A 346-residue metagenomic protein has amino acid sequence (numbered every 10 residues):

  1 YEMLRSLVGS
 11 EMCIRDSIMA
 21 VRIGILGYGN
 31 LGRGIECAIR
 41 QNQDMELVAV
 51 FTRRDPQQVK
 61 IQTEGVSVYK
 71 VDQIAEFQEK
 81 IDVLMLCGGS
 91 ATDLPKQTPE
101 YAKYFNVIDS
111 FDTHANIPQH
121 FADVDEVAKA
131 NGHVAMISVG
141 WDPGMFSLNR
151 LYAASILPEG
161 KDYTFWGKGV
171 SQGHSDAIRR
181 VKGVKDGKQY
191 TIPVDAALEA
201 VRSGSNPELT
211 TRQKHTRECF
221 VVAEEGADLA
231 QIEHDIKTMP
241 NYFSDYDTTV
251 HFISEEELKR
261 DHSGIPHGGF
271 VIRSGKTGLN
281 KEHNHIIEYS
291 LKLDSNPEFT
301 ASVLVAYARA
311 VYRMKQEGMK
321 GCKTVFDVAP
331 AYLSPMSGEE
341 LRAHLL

Functional and structural regions predicted by a protein language model:
Y1-D16: Single conserved hydrophobic/aromatic residue that forms the stacking wall/gate of nucleotide- or nucleobase-binding
R22, R33-G34, Q41-I74, V170-A308: C-terminal substrate-binding/catalytic lobe of Rossmann-fold NAD(P)-dependent oxidoreductases
Y28: Glycine-rich Rossmann-fold phosphate-binding loop(s) that bind the pyrophosphate of adenine dinucleotide cofactors
I74-V83, A91-S110: Rossmann-fold NAD(P) dinucleotide-binding segment
F111-A135: Rossmann-fold NAD(P)-binding glycine/threonine-rich loop
M145-K161, D176-D186, A310: Oxidoreductase and adenylate-handling cofactor-binding alpha/beta cores
K281, H285-L346: NAD(P)-dependent Rossmann-like dehydrogenase/reductase catalytic/cofactor-binding core
